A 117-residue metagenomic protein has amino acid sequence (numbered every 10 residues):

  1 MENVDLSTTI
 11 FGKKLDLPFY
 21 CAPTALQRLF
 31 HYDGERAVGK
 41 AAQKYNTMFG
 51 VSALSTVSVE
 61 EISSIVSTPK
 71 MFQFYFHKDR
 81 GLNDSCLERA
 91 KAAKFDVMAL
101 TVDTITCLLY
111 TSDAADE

Functional and structural regions predicted by a protein language model:
M1-K91: N-terminal capping/small domains of soluble enzymes
R28, C107-L109: Conserved protein kinase catalytic core
G50, A99-T101: A structural signal for short, well-ordered beta-strand segments and their strand-loop junctions that often border
K94-D96: Short loop/turn motifs at secondary-structure junctions
V102-T106: Glycine-rich beta-alpha junction loops
Y110-A115: Conserved small/polar residues in nucleotide/adenosyl-binding loops
